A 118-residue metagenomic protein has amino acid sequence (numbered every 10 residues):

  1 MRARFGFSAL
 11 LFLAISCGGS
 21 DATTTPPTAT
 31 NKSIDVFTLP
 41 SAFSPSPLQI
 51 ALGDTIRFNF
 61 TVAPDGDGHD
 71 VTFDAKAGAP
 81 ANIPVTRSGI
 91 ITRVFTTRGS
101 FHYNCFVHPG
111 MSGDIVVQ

Functional and structural regions predicted by a protein language model:
M1-S16: Sec-dependent bacterial lipoprotein signal peptides
C17-Q118: Extracytoplasmic copper-binding redox domains, predominantly the cupredoxin/blue-copper superfamily
